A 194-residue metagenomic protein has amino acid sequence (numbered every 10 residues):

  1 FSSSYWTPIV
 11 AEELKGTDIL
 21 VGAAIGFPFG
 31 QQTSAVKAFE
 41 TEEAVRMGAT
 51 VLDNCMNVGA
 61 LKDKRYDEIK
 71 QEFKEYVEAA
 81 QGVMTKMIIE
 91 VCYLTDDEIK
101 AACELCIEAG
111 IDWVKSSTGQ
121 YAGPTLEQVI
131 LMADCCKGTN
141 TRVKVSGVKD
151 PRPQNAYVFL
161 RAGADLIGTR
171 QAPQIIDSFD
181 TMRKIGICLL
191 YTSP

Functional and structural regions predicted by a protein language model:
S2, V21-I25, L52-N54, T85-I89 (+3 more regions): Hydrophobic faces of well-ordered beta-strands that scaffold small-molecule active sites in alpha/beta enzyme cores
S4-D18, Q32-S34, G59-Y76, L94-I99 (+2 more regions): Active-site-adjacent beta->alpha loops and helix N-cap segments on the catalytic face of soluble alpha/beta enzymes
V10, A44, M87, V114 (+1 more regions): Conserved, mostly hydrophobic/aromatic
G22-V36, I88-E98, S146-P151: Active-site mouth loops of central-metabolism enzymes
G30-E42, T50-K62: Glycine/small-residue-rich loop that forms an oxyanion/phosphate-binding "nest" at active or ligand-binding sites
S34-E40, E98-C103, D150-G163: Catalytic cores of alpha/beta
T50-A60, W113-Y121, L160-T181: Glycine-rich phosphate-binding active-site loops on the catalytic face of alpha/beta enzymes
Y191-P194: Conserved small/polar residues in nucleotide/adenosyl-binding loops
